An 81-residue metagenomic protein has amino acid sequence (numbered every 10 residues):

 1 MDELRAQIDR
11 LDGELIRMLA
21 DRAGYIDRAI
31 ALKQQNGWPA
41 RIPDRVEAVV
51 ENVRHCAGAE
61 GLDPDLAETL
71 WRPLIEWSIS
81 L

Functional and structural regions predicted by a protein language model:
M1-L81: Domain-level signature for soluble enzymes in the chorismate/prephenate branch of the shikimate pathway
